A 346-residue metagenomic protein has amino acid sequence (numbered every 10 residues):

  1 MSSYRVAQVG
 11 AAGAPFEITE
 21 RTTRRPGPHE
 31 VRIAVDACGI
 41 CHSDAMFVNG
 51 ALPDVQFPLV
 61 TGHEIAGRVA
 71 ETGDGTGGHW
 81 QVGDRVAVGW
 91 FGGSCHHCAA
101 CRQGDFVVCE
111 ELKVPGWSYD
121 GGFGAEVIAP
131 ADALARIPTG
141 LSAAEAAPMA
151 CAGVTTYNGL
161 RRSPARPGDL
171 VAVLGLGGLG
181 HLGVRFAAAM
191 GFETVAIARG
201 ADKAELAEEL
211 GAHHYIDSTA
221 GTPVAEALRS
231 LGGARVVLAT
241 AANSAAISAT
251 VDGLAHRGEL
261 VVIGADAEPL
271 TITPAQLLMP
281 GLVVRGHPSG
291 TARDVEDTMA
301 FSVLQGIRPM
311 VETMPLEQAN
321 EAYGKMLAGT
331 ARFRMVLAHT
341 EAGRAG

Functional and structural regions predicted by a protein language model:
M1-A66, A129, A338-G346: Short N-terminal strand-loop motif that marks the start of NAD(P)H/FAD-dependent oxidoreductase cofactor-binding domains
M1-Y4, S248, A292-G346: C-terminal hydrophobic helical "lid"/dimerization subdomain of Rossmann-like NAD(P)H-dependent oxidoreductases
R24-C38, A51-A99, A133, P138-A144: Glycine-rich beta-strand-centered segment in the early N-terminal region that forms part of a ligand/cofactor-binding
S94-L174: NAD(P)H dinucleotide-binding glycine-rich loop of Rossmann-like/cofactor-binding domains, especially the beta1-alpha1
L170-L176, A188-A249: Adenosine-nucleotide cofactor-binding segment
L254-A255: Helix-to-beta-strand junctions that scaffold the AdoMet/dcAdoMet cofactor pocket in Class I SAM-dependent enzymes
G258-E259: Glycine-centered, small-residue-biased loops immediately flanking beta-strands in adenine/cofactor-binding cores
G264-P280, A292-T298: Rossmann-fold NAD(P)-binding glycine/threonine-rich loop
